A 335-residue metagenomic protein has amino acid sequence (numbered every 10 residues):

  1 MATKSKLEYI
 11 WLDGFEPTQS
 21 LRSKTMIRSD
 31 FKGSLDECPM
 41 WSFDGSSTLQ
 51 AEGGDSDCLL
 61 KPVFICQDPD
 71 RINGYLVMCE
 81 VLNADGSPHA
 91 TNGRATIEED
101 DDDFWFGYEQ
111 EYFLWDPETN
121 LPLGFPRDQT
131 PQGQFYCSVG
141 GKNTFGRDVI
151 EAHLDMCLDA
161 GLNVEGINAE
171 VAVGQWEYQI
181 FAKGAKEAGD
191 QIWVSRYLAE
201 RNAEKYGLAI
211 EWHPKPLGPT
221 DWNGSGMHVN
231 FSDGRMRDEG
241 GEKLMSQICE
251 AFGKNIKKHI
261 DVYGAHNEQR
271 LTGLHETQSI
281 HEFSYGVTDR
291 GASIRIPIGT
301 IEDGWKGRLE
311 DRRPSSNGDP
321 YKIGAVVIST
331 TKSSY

Functional and structural regions predicted by a protein language model:
M1-Y335: Glycine-rich, acidic/polar active-site loops that bind/position phosphate-bearing ligands
